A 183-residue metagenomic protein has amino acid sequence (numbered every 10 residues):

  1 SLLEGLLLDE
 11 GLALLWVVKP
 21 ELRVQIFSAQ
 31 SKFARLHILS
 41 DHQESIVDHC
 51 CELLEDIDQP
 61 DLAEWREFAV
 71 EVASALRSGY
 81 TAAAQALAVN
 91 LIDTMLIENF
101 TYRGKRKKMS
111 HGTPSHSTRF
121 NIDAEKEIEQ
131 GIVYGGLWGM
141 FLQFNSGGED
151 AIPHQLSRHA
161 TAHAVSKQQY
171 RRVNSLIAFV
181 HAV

Functional and structural regions predicted by a protein language model:
S1-L54: Internal, Lys/Arg-enriched amphipathic helical interaction segments that engage polyanionic partners
L14-W16, Q30-L36, F100-K107, A124-I128: Short N-terminal helix-initiation segments at or just after the protein's N-terminus
R35, A69, A84-A88, I92 (+2 more regions): Short runs of predominantly hydrophobic/aromatic residues within well-ordered alpha helices that form helix-helix
H49-D56, E64-V72, S157-T161: Glycine-rich, often proline-containing surface loops adjacent to acidic residues and nearby aromatics that form
D56-D61, T118-L156: Short, mixed-charge amphipathic alpha-helical segments
D58-A124: Amphipathic alpha-helical interface elements
L87-V89, L96, V133, L137 (+1 more regions): Long, contiguous hydrophobic alpha-helical segments, chiefly transmembrane helices and signal peptides
F141-V183: Charge-enriched, short contiguous segments at helix-coil
